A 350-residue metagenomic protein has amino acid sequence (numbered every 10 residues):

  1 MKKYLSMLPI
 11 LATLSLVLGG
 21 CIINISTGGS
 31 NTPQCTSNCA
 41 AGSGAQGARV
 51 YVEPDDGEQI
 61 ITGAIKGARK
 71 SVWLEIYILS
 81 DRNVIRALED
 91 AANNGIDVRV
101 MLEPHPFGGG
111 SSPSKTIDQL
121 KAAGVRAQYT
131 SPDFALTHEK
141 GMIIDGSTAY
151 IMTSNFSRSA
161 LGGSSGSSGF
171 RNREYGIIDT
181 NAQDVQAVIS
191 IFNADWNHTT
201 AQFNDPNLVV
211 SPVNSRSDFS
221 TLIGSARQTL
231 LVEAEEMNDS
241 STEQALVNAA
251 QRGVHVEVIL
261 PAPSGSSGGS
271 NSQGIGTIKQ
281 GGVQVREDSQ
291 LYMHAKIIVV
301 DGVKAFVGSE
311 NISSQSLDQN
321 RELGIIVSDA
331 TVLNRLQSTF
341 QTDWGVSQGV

Functional and structural regions predicted by a protein language model:
M1-L8: Bacterial N-terminal signal peptides that target proteins for export
I10-L14: Hydrophobic helical h-region of N-terminal Sec-dependent signal peptides in bacterial secretory/periplasmic proteins
V17-G20: C-terminal motif of bacterial Sec signal peptides marking the signal peptidase cleavage site
I22-I25: Bacterial signal peptide processing site
G28-R69, E75-S225, S240, Q244 (+3 more regions): HKD-type phospholipase D/PLD-like phosphodiesterase module
Q228-T229, N238: Long hydrophobic segments that form regular secondary structure
T331-V350: Amphipathic alpha-helical interface segments
